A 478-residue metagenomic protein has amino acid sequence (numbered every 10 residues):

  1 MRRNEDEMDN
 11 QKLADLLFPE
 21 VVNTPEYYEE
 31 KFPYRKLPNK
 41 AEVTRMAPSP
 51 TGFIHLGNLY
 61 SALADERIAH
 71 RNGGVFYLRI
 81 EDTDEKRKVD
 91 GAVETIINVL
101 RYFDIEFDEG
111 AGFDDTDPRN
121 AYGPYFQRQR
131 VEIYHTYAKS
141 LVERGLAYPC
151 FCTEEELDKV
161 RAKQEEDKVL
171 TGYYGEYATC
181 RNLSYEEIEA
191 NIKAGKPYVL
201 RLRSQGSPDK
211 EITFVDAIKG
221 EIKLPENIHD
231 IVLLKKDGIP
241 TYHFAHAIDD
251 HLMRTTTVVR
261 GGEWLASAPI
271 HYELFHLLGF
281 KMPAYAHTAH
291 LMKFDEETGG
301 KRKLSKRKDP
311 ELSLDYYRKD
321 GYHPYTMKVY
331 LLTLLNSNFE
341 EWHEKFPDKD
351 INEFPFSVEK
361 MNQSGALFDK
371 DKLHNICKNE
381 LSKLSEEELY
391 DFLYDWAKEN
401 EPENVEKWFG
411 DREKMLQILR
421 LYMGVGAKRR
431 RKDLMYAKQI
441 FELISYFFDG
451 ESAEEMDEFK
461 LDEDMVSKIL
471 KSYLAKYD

Functional and structural regions predicted by a protein language model:
R2-E166, A266-F280, T326: N-terminal Rossmann-like or analogous alpha/beta NTP/dinucleotide-binding catalytic cores that position adenine
R2-T24, S445-K468: Long, acidic, intrinsically disordered low-complexity segments
Y34-E42, R71-G73, H243-A247, T298-S305: Active-site-adjacent bridging/hinge elements
M46-P50, I80-D82, I248, L252 (+3 more regions): Short, histidine-centered active-site or binding-site loop motifs used for metal coordination, general acid-base
E85, Y125, V258-R260, L314-Y317: Second-shell loop/turn segments in exported
R128, F151, R203-Q205, K236 (+3 more regions): Structured loops at beta-to-helix junctions and adjacent beta-edge loops in soluble globular domains
S140, Y148-H287, M292-L304, S313 (+2 more regions): Active-site cores that bind ATP or allylic diphosphates and position pyrophosphate for catalysis
G279-E463: Catalytic adenosine-cofactor/nucleotide-binding cores of aminoacyl-tRNA synthetases and other
